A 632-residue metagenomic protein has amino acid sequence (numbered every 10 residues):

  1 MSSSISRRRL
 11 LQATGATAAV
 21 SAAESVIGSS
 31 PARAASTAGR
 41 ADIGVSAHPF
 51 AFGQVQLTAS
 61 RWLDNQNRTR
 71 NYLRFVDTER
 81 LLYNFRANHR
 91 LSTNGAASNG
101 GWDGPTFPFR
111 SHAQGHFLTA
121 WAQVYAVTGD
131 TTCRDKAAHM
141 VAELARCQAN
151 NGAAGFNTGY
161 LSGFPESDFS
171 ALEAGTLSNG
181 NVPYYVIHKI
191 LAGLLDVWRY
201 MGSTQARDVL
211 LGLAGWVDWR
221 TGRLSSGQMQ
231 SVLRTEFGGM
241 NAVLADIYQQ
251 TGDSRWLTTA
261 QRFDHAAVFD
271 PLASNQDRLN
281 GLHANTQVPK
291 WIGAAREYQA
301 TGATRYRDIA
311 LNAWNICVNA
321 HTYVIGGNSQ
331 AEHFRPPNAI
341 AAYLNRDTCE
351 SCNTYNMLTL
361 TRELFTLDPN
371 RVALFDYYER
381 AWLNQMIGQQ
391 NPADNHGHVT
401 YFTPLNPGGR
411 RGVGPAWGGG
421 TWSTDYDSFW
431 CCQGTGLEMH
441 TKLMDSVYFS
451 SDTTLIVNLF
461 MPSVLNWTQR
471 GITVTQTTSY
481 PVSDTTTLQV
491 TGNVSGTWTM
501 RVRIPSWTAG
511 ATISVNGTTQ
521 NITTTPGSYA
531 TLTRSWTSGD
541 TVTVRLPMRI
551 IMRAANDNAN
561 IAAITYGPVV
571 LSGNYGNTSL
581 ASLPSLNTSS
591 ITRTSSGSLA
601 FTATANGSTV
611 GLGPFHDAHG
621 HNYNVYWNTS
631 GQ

Functional and structural regions predicted by a protein language model:
M1-A18: N-terminal secretory signal peptides and thylakoid transit peptides that target proteins across membranes
A19, E24-S25, A35-A113, A138-A171 (+1 more regions): Low-complexity, Ser/Thr/Pro/Gly-enriched N-terminal "stalk/linker" regions
N65-A97, A137-F156, D208-S225, R255-N275 (+2 more regions): Long, well-ordered core segments of solenoidal/helical folds
Y83-F107, T158-N181, S231-I247, S274-R296 (+2 more regions): Carbohydrate-binding/catalytic loop surfaces
N99-D103, Y125-R262: Extended ligand-binding groove/face enriched in aromatic
F109-A126, V182-W198, L233-Y248, L282-Q299 (+2 more regions): Well-ordered alpha-helical segments within folded domains of soluble proteins
F237, D246-D270, Q287-I325, N353-N356 (+1 more regions): Active-site neighborhood of glycoside hydrolase catalytic domains
A260, A310, F375-Q389, D394-Q489 (+4 more regions): C-terminal beta-rich recognition modules with glycine/proline-rich loops and embedded aromatic residues
